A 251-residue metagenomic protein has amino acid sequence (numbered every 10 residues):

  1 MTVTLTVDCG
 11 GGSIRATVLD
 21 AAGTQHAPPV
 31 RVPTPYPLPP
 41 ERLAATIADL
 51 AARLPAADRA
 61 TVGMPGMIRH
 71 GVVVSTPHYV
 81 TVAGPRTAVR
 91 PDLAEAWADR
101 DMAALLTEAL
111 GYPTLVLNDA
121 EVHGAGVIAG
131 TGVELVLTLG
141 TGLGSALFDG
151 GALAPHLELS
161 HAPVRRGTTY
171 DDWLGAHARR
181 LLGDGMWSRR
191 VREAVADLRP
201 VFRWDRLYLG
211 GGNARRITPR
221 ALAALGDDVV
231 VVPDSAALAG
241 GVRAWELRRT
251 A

Functional and structural regions predicted by a protein language model:
T2-A45, R86-A88, A152-R180: Short glycine-rich, Thr/Ser-proximal phosphate-binding strand/loop in the N-terminal lobe of ATP-dependent enzymes
D8-S13, L137-G142, G151, G211-G212: A short acidic Gly-Thr/Ser loop motif
I14-V18, G66, L143-D149: Short beta-strand scaffold segments in enzyme catalytic cores
V30-R31, P35-A57, G167-Y208, G212-A251: Adenine-nucleotide phosphate-binding core of ATP-dependent small-molecule kinases
P35-A48, A52, R59, I68-G126 (+1 more regions): Glycine-rich phosphate-binding loop and adjoining helix at the ATP-binding site of ATP-dependent phosphoryl-transfer
A60-G66, L139-T141, R206-A214: Glycine-rich beta-strand-to-loop/alpha-helix junction loops that act as flexible
E95-H123, L153-E193: Glycine-rich phosphate-binding loop plus the immediately following alpha-helix
G132-L135, T141-V164: Anionic-ligand binding region
